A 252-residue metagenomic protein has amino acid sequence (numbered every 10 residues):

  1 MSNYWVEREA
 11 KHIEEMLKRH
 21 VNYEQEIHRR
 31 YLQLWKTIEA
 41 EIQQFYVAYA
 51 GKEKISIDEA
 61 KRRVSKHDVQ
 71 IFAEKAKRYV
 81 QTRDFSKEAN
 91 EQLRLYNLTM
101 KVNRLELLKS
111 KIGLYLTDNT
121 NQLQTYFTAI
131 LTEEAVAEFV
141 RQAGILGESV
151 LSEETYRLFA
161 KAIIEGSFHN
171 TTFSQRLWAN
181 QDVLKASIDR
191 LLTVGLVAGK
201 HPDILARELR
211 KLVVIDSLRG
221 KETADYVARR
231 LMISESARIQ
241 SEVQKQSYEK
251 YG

Functional and structural regions predicted by a protein language model:
M1-L218: N-terminal leader/targeting and assembly helices and adjacent pre-domain segments
A206, D216-G252: Acidic, glycine-rich two-metal-ion catalytic cores of nucleic acid-processing enzymes
